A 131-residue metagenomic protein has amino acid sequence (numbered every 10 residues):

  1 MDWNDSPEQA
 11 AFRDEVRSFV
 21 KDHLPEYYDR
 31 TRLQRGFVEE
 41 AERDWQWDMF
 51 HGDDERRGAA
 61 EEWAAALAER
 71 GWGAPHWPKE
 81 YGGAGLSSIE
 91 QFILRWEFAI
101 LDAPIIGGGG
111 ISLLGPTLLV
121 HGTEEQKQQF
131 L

Functional and structural regions predicted by a protein language model:
M1-G109, L119-H121, E125-F130: Amphipathic, small/basic residue-rich leader segments at the start of a protein or domain
L114-L118: Adenylate-forming
